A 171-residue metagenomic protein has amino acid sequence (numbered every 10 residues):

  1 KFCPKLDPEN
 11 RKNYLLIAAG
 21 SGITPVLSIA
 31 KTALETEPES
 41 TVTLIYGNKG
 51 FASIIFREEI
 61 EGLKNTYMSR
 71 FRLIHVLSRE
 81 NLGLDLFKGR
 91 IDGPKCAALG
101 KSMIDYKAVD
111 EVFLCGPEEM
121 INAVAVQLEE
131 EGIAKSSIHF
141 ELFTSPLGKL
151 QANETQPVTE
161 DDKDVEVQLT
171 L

Functional and structural regions predicted by a protein language model:
K1-L171: FNR/FR-type flavoprotein reductase catalytic core
